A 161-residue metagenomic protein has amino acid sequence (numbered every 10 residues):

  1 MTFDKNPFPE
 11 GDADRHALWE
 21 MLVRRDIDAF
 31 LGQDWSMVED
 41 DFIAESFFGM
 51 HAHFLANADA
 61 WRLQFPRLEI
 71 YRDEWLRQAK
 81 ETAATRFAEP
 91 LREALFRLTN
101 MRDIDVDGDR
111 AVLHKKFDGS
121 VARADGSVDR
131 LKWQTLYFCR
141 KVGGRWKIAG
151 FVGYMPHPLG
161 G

Functional and structural regions predicted by a protein language model:
M1-M50, F54-A56, A60, Q64-F65: Short, low-complexity N-terminal intrinsically disordered segments enriched in polar/charged residues
T2-K5, V112, A124-D125, D129-G161: Short beta-strand edge/turn micro-motifs at domain boundaries
R15-W19, E93-L95, I148: A broad structural signal for short, well-ordered beta-strand segments within beta-sheet-rich domains
D40-D107: A solvent-exposed, acidic/Ser-Thr-rich amphipathic alpha-helical stretch
F54, V121-D125: Short acidic, glycine-rich loop/turn motifs
H114-A122: Generic short beta-strand segments
